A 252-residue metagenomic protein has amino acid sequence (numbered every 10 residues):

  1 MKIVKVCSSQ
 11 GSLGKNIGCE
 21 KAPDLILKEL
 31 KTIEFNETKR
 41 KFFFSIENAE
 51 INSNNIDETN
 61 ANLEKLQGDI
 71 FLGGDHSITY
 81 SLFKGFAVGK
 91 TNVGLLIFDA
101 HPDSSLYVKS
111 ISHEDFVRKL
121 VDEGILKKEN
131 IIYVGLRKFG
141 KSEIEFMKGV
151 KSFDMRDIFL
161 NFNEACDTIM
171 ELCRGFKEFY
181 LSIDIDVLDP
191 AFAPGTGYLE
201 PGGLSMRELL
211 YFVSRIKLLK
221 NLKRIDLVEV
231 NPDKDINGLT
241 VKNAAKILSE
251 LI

Functional and structural regions predicted by a protein language model:
K2-I252: Conserved alpha-helical scaffold segments that buttress catalytic/binding sites
